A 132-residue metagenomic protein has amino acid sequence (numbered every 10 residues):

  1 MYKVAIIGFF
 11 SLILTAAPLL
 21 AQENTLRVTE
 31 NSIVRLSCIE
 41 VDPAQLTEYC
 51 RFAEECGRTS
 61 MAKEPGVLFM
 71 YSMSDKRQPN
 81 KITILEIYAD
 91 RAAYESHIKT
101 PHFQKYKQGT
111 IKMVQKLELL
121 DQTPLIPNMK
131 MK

Functional and structural regions predicted by a protein language model:
M1-F9: Bacterial N-terminal signal peptides that target proteins for export
I6, L14, P18-I82, I87-K99 (+1 more regions): Short S/T/G/P-rich N-terminal loop/turn motif that feeds into the first structured element of a domain
I13-L14, K107: Prokaryotic Sec-type signal peptides and long signal-anchor helices with extended Leu/Ile/Val-rich h-regions
G109-T110, L117: C-terminal structural segments of small proteins and small subunits
